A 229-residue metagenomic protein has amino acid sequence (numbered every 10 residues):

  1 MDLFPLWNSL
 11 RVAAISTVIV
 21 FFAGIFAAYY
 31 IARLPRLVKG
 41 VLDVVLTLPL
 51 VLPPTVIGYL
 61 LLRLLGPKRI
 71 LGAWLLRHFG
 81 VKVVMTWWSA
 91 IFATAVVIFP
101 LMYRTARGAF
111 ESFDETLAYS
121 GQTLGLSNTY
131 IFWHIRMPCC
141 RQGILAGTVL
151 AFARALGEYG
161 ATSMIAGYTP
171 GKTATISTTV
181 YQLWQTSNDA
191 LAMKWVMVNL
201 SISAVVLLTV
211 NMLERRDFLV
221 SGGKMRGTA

Functional and structural regions predicted by a protein language model:
M1-F4, M164-A204, L208, A229: Interhelical loop and adjacent transmembrane-helix boundary motif in polytopic membrane transport permeases
D2-I31, L50: Transmembrane alpha-helix signature in integral membrane proteins
V18, Y103-A106, F110, D114 (+2 more regions): Transmembrane alpha-helices
A23, V45-P54, G80-R107, P138-Q142 (+2 more regions): Faces of alpha-helical transmembrane segments in polytopic inner-membrane proteins
A27-L61, A118, M225-A229: Cytoplasmic-entry segments and transmembrane alpha-helices of multi-pass inner-membrane transporters
V38, P100, R107-A118, Q122 (+2 more regions): C-terminal transmembrane helix and the adjacent membrane-cytosol boundary/short C-terminal tail of inner/organellar
G58-A95, I165-T169: Membrane-interfacial helix termini and adjacent extracytoplasmic/periplasmic loops of multi-pass transporters
Y59, P67, I144-Q182: Non-cytoplasmic
